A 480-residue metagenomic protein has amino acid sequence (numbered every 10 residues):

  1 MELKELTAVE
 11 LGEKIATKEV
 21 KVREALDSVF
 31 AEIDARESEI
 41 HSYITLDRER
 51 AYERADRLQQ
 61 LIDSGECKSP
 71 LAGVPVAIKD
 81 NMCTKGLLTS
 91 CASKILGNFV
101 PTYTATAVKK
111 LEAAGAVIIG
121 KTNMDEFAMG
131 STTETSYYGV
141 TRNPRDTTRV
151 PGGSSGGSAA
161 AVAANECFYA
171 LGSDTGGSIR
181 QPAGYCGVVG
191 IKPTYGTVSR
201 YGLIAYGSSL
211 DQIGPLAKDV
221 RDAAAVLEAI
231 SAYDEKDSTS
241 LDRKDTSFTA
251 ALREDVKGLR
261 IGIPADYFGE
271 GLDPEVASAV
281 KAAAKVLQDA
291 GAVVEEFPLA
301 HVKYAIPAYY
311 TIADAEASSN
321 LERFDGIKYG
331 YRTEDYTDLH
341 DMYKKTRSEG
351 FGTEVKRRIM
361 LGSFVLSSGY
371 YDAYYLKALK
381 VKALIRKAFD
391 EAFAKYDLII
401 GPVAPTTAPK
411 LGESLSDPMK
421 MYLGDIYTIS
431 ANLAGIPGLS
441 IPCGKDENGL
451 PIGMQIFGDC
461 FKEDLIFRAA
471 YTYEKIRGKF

Functional and structural regions predicted by a protein language model:
M1-Y52, D289-G291, K479: An N-terminal boundary/leader segment
K18, K79, D219: Short, conserved phosphate/pyrophosphate- and ester-handling motifs at nucleotide-, phospho-/glycolipid
A25-V29, A308-Y309, V355-S363: Short alpha-helical scaffolding segments that buttress acidic/His motifs in well-ordered protein cores
V29, A51, T104, A223 (+5 more regions): Residue-level signal for inorganic ion chemistry
A35, A164-Y169, S173-G271, A277 (+5 more regions): Structural helix-boundary/capping segments
L71-C91, A250-G262, A315-R386, P437-G453: Short helix-loop capping/hinge segments that flank enzyme active sites or metal/cofactor-binding pockets
A72-I213, P264-D266, A315, G401-M419: Short glycine/serine-rich loop/turn segments
K94, N98, T239-K244, E334-D341 (+3 more regions): Short, surface-exposed loop/helix-turn segments at secondary-structure junctions that function as lids/hinges flanking
